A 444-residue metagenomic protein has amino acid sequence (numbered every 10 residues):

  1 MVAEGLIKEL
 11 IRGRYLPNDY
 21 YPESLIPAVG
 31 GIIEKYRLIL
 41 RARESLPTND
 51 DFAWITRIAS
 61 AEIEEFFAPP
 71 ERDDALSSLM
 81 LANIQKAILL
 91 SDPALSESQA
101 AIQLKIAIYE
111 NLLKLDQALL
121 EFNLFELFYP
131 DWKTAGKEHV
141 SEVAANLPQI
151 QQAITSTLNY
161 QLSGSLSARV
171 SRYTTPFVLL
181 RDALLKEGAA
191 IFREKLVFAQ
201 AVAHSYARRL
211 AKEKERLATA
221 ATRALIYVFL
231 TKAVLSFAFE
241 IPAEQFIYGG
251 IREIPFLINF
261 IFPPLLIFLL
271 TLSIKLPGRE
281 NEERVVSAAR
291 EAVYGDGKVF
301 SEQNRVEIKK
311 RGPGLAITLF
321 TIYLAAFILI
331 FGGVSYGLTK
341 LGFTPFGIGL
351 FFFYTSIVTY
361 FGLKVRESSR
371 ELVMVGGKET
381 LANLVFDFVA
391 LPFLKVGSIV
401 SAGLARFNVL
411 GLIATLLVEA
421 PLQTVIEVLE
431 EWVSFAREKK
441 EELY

Functional and structural regions predicted by a protein language model:
M1-L185: Soluble N-terminal domains of membrane-associated systems
G13, P17-N18, Y36-R43, F66-D74 (+18 more regions): Short secondary-structure junctions and interdomain/linker hinges
Y15, Y20-Y21, Y36, Y109 (+12 more regions): Sequence-level detector for tyrosine residue identity
I84-Q85, L104-E110, L115, S205-L217 (+2 more regions): Generic hydrophobic, helix-prone segments enriched in Leu/Val/Ile
P130-I150, A189, A218-A233, G314-T321: Alpha-helical transmembrane segments of integral membrane proteins, especially early/N-terminal helices
S163, V170-G250, E280-F300: Membrane-proximal, non-transmembrane alpha-helical segments
T222, I226, Q245-F246, L257 (+2 more regions): Generic detector of multi-pass transmembrane helix bundles and their immediately adjacent loops in polytopic membrane
